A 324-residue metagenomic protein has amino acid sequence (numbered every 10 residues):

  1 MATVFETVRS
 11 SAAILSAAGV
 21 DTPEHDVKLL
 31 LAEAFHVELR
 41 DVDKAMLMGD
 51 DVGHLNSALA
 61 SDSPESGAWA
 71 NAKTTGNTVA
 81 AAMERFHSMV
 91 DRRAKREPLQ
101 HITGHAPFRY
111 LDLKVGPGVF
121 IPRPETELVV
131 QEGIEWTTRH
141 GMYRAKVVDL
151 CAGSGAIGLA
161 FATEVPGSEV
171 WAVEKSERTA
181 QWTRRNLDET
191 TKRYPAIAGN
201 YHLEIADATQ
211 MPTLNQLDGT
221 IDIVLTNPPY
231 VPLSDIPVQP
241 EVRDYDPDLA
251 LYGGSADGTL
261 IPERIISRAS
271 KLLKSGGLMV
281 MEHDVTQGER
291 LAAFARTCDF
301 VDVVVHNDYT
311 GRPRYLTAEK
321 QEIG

Functional and structural regions predicted by a protein language model:
M1-D26, L55-L59, S63-S66: Non-catalytic nucleic-acid substrate-recognition regions in nucleic-acid-modifying enzymes
L15, T137, L187, T191 (+2 more regions): Conserved hydrophobic residues forming the short capping helix/wall of the S-adenosyl-L-methionine
L31-E135: Conserved AdoMet
P124-P237, R264: Conserved SAM/SAH cofactor-binding pocket of Class I
F161, V242, I265-A269: Class I S-adenosylmethionine-dependent transferase superfamily signal
P229-I261: Mobile active-site "lid"/loop adjacent to the S-adenosyl-L-methionine
S255-E319: Conserved Class I SAM-dependent methyltransferase catalytic core
E322-G324: Flexible, glycine-/basic-rich loop-and-beta segments that form/coincide with the SAM-dependent methyltransferase
